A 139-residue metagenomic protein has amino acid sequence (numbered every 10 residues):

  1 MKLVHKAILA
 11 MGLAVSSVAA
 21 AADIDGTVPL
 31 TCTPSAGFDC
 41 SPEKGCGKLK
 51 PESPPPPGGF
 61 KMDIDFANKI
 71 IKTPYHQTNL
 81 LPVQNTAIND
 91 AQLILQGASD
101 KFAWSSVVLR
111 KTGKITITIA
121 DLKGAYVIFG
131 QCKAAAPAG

Functional and structural regions predicted by a protein language model:
M1-I8: Bacterial N-terminal signal peptides that target proteins for export
S16-V18: N-terminal signal peptide c-region/cleavage motif recognized by signal peptidases
A22-D23: Boundary of Sec targeting at the N-terminus
G26-T27, T31-N68, V107: Short, solvent-exposed loop/hinge segments that bridge or flank secondary-structure elements
P34, I71-P74, L95, G113-I119: Short hydrophobic/aromatic-rich beta-strand segments that constitute the beta-sheet cores of beta-sandwich/beta-barrel
I64-A103: Contiguous, well-ordered beta-strand patches that form the walls/edges of small beta-barrel/beta-sandwich domains
V107, I115-F129: Short, exposed beta-strand-loop hairpins at the edges of beta-sheets in extracellular/periplasmic proteins
I128-A138: Short, low-complexity, Pro/Ser/Thr/Gly-rich segments in the mature regions of secreted, periplasmic
